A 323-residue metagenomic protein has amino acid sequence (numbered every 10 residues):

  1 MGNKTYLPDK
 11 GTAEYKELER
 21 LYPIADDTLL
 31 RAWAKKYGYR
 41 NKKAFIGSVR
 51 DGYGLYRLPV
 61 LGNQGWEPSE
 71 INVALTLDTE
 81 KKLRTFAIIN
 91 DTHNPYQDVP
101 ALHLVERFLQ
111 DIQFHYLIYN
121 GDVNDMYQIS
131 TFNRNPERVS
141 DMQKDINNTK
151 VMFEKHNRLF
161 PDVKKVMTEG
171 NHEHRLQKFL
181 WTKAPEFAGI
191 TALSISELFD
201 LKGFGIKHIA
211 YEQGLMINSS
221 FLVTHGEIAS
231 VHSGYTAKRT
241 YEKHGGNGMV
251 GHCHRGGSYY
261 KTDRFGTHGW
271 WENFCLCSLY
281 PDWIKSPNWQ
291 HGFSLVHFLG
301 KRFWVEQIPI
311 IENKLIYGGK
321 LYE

Functional and structural regions predicted by a protein language model:
M1-I89, Y322: Acidic, histidine-bearing metal-coordination/catalytic regions of metal-dependent phosphoesterases
L58-K82, Q213-K238: Core dinuclear metal-dependent hydrolase active-site scaffold
I88-N90, M249-V250: Short hydrophobic beta-strand that contains or immediately precedes a catalytic carboxylate
I89, N94-K202: Core catalytic region of metal-dependent phosphoesterases/phosphodiesterases, especially metallo-beta-lactamase-like
L117-N120, K164-E169, H208, V223-H225 (+2 more regions): A structural signal for short, well-ordered beta-strand segments and their strand-loop junctions that often border
K183-L222, C253, E272-C275: Active-site-proximal loop/helix segment associated with metal-binding centers of metalloenzymes
S220-I310: Conserved beta-sheet core of the metallophosphoesterase superfamily
W304-E323: C-terminal accessory extensions appended to soluble enzyme cores
